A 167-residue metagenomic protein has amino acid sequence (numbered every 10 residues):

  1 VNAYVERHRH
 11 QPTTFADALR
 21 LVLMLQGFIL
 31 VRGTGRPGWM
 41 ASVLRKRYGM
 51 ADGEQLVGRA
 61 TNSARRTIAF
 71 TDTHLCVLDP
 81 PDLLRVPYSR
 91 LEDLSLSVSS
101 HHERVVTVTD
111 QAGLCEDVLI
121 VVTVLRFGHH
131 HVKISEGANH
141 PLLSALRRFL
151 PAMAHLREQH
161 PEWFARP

Functional and structural regions predicted by a protein language model:
V1-I68, H131, S135, S144 (+2 more regions): Anionic N-terminal interaction surfaces
Y4-H10, S100-L119: Intrinsically disordered, low-complexity coil segments
H8-H10, H74, H101-H102, H129-H131 (+3 more regions): Histidine (H) residue identity feature
K46, L83-R85, F127: Surface-exposed loop/turn elements that mediate protein-protein interactions on large endomembrane-trafficking
A51, S89, L125-F127: A generic structural signal for short, non-catalytic loop/turn and secondary-structure boundary residues
Q55-D110: Phosphoinositide-binding peripheral membrane targeting modules
L114-A145: Canonical phosphoinositide-binding patch of PH/PH-like domains
L143, L150-M153: IQ-motif-like calmodulin-binding regions
